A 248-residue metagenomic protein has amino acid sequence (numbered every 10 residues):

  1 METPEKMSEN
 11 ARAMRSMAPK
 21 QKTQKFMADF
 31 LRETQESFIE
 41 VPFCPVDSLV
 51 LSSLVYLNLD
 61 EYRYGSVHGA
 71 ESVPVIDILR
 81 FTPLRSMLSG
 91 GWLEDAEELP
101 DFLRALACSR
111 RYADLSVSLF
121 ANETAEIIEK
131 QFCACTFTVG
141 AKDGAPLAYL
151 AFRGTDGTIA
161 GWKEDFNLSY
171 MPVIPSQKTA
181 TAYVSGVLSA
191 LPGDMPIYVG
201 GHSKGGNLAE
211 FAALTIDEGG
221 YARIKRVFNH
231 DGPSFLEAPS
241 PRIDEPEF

Functional and structural regions predicted by a protein language model:
M1-E98: N-terminal low-complexity, Ser/Thr- and acidic-residue-enriched intrinsically disordered segments
T3-K6, A13-P19, L51, R104-N122 (+2 more regions): Generic preference for hydrophobic/aromatic residues in regular secondary structure cores
S16, D29, S53, E164 (+4 more regions): Charged/polar, solvent-exposed surface patches and flexible loops
R32, Y56, D60, C108-R111 (+3 more regions): Generic surface-pattern signal
S66, W162-D165, V227, R242: Surface-exposed beta-strand edges and their flanking turn/coil or helix-capping segments
T82-Y198, E218-I224: A conserved cap/lid and substrate-binding interface adjacent to the catalytic center of lipid-processing enzymes
Q177-T181, S185-F248: Serine-dependent carboxylesterase/thioesterase catalytic core of lipase-like alpha/beta-hydrolase/SGNH enzymes
